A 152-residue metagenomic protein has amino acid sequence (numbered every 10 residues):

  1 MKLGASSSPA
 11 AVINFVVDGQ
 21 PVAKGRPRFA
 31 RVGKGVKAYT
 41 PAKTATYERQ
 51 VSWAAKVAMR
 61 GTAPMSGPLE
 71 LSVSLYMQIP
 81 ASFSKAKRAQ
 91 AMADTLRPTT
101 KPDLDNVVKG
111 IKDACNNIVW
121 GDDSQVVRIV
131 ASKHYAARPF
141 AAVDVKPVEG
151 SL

Functional and structural regions predicted by a protein language model:
M1-L152: Acidic, proline/glycine-enriched N-terminal capping motif
